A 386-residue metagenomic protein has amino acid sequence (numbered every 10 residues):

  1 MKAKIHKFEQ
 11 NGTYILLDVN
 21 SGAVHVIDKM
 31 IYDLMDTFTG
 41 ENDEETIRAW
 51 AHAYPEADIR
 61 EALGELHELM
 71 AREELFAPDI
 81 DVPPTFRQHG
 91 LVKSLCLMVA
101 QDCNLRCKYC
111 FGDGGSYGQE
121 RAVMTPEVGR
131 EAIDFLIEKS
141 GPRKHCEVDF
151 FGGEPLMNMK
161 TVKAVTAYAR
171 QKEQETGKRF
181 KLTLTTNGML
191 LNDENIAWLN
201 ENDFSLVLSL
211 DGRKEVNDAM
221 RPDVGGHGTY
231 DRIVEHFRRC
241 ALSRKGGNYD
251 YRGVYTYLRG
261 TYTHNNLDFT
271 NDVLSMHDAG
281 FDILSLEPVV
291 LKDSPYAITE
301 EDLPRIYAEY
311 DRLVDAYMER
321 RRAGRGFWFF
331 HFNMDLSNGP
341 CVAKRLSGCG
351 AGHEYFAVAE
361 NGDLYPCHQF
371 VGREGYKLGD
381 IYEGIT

Functional and structural regions predicted by a protein language model:
M1-K93, L105, Y109: Flexible, acidic/Gly-rich N-terminal and inter-domain linker regions that tether and position cofactor-handling modules
K2-N11, I15-Y32, H331-T386: Accessory C-terminal segments flanking Radical SAM cores
Y54, E61-E68, R72-A197, N202: Conserved alpha-helical substructure of the radical SAM core
C96-M98, E147-F151, T183-N187, V207-D211 (+3 more regions): A cross-family glycoside hydrolase active-site/sugar-binding cleft signature
G115-S116, P155-M157, G188-I196, S205-H227 (+2 more regions): Conserved radical SAM core fold
N200-L206, A279-I283: Glycine-enriched alpha-helix->loop->beta-strand junction motifs that scaffold or abut catalytic
E215-V234, R238, L242-G246, D250-G352 (+2 more regions): Radical SAM enzyme [4Fe-4S]-AdoMet core and its adjacent flexible, acidic and glycine-rich loops/tails across
